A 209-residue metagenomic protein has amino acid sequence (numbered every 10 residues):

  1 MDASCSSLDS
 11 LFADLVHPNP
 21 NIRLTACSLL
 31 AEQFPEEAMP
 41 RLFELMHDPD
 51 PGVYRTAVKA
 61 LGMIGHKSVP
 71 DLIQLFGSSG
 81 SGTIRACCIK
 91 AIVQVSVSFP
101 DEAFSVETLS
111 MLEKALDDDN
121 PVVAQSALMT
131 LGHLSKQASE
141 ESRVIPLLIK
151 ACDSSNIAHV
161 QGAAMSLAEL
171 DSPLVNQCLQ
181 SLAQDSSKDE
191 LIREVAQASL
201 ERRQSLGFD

Functional and structural regions predicted by a protein language model:
M1-C5, N21-E36, P40, E44 (+7 more regions): Structural detector for internal amphipathic alpha-helices that build alpha-solenoid repeat scaffolds
S7-L8, M39, V69, F104-L109 (+2 more regions): Core helices of alpha-solenoid repeat scaffolds
S7-P18: Short, Lys/Arg-rich amphipathic segments at extreme N-termini
S10-F12, R41-F43, D71-I73, M111-E113 (+2 more regions): Buried hydrophobic core positions in alpha-solenoid tandem helical repeats
P18-N19, P49-D50, G80-S81, D119-N120 (+2 more regions): Short inter-helical turns and helix N-cap capping residues of alpha-solenoid HEAT/ARM repeat scaffolds
S142-P146, S154-A158: Strongly charged, low-complexity linkers/loops
Q180-S187: TPR/TPR-like (Sel1-like) alpha-helical repeat modules
